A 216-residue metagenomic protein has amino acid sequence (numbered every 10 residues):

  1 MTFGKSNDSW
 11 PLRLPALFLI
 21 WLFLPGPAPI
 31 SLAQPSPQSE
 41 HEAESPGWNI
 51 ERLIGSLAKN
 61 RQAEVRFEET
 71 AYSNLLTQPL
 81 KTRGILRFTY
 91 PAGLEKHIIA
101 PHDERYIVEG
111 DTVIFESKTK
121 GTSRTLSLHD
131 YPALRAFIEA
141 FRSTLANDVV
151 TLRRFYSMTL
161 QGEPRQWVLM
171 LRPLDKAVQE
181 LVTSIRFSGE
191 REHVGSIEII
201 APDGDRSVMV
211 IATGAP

Functional and structural regions predicted by a protein language model:
F3-F18: Bacterial N-terminal signal peptides that target proteins for export
P15-P27: Bacterial N-terminal signal peptides
P29-E68, Y72-Q78: N-terminal leader/targeting segments and the immediate start of mature chains
R61-E69, T82-L86, A92-K96: One face of beta-strands
F67, L94-I98, V113-E116, L169-L171 (+1 more regions): Short hydrophobic/aromatic-rich beta-strand segments that constitute the beta-sheet cores of beta-sandwich/beta-barrel
I85-A136, S207: An acidic-aromatic
G121-W167: Flexible, surface-exposed loop/linker segments and immediately adjacent secondary-structure boundaries
V149-P216: Gly/Pro-enriched, hydrophobic low-complexity segments that function as extracytoplasmic propeptides/linkers
